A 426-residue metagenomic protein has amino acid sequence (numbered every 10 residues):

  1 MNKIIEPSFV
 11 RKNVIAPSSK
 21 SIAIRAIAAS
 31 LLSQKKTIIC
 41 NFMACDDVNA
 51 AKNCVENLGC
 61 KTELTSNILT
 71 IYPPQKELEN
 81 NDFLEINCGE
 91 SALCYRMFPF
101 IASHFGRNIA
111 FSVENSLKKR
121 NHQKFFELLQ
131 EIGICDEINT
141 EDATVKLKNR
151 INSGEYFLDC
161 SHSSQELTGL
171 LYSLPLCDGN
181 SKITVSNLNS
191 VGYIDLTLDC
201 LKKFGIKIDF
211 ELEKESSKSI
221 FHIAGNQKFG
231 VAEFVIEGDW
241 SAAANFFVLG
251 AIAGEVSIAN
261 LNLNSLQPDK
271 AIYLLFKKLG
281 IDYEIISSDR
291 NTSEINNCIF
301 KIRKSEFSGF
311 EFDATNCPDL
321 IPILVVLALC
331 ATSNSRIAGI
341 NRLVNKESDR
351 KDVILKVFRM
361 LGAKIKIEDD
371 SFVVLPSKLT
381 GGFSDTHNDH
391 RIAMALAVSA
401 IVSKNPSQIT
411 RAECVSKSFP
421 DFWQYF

Functional and structural regions predicted by a protein language model:
M1-F426: Short, structured segments at the rim of ligand-binding sites
